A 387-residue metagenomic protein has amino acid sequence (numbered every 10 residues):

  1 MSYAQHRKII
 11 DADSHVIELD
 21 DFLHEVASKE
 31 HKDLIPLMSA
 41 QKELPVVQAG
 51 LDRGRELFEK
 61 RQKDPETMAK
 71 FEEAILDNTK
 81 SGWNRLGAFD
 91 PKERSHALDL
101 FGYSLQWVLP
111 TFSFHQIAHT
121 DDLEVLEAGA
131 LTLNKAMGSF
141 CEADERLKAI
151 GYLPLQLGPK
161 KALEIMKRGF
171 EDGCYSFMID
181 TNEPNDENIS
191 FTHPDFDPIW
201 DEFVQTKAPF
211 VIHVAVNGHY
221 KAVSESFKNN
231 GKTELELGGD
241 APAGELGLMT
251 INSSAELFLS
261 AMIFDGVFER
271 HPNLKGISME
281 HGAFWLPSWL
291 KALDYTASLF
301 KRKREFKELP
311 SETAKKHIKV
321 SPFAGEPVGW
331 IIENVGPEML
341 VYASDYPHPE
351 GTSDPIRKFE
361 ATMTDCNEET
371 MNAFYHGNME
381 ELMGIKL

Functional and structural regions predicted by a protein language model:
S2-I10, H15-L105, K135-E142, K167 (+7 more regions): Mid-to-C-terminal alpha-helical segments outside catalytic/metal-binding sites
I17-D20, E25, Q106-V108, F114-H119 (+5 more regions): Short catalytic/ligand-binding loop motif for oxyanion handling, primarily in non-cytosolic enzymes, centered on
A69-W83, F114-T120, G239-L248, I356: Short glycine/proline-rich turn/loop motifs
I75-L86, H96-H119, L147-L153, Y175-N182: Divalent metal-dependent hydrolysis catalytic cores, especially in the metallo-beta-lactamase
K80-E93, L123-L131, G158-L163: Glycine-rich anion/phosphate-binding loops
W107-L109, Q116, L123-A130, N134-K135: Well-ordered mid-protein domain cores that form the structural environment of catalytic cofactors
D121-L126, R357-F359: Short glycine-enriched, charge-decorated loop/helix-capping segments at active-site entrances that position
A128, D144-I150, L155, L163-V341: Catalytic pocket-lining loop regions of alpha/beta-barrel enzymes, especially the amidohydrolase/enolase/GH5 lineages
